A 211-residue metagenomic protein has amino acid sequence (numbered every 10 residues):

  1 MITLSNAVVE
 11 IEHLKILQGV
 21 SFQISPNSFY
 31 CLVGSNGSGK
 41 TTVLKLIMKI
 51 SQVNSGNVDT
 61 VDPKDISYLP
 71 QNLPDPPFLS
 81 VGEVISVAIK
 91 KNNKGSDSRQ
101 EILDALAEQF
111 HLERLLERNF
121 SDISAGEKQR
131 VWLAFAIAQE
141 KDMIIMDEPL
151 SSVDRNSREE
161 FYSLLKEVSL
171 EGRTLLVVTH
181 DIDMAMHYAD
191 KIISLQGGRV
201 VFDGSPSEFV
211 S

Functional and structural regions predicted by a protein language model:
V33-S35: The feature captures the beta-strand-to-loop junction immediately N-terminal to the Walker
M48: Helix-to-loop junction immediately C-terminal to a conserved catalytic motif
S98-L115: Conserved ABC ATPase "signature" region
N119-I123: Conserved ABC ATPase signature
I144-E148: Catalytic Walker B motif of ABC-type/P-loop ATPase nucleotide-binding domains
T179-H180: H-loop/switch region of ABC-family ATPase nucleotide-binding domains
